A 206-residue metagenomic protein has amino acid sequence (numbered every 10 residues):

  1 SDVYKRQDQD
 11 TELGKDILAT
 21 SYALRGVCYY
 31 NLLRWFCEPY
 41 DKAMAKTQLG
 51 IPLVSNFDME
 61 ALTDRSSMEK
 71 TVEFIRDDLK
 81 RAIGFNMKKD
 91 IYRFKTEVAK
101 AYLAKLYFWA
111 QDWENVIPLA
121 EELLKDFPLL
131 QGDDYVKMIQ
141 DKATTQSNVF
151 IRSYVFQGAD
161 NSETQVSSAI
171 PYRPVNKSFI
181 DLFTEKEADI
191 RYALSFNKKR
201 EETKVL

Functional and structural regions predicted by a protein language model:
D2-Y4: Short, small-residue-biased leader/transition segments that mark boundaries at the very start of proteins
I117-L206: Hydrophobic-face positions in mid-chain alpha helices that act as interaction patches
